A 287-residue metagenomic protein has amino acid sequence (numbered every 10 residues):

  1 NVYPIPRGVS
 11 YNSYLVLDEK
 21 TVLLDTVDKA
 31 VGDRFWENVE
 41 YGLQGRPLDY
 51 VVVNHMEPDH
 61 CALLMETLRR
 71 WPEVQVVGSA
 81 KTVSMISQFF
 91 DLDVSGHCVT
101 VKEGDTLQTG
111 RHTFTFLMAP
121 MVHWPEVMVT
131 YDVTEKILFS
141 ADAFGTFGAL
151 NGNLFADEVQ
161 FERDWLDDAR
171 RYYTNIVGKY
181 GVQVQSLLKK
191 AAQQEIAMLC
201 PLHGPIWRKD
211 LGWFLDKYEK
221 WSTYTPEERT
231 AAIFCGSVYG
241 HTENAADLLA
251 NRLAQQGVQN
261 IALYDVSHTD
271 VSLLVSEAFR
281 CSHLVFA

Functional and structural regions predicted by a protein language model:
N1-Y41, V129-D132, K136-S140, A231 (+1 more regions): Conserved beta-strand hairpin/beta-sheet module of binuclear metal-dependent hydrolase folds, prominently
E19, A30-V77: Active-site metal-binding motif and surrounding structural segment of the metallo-beta-lactamase
L24-T26, L48-M56, V76-S79, L138-A141 (+1 more regions): Active-site neighborhood of phospho(di)ester-bond hydrolases with catalytic His/Asp-centered motifs
E40, T106-T109, L273-A278: Short amphipathic alpha-helix with an adjacent loop that forms part of the alpha/beta core around
E57-D59, V83, V266-S272: Short acidic loop-to-helix transition motifs that present clustered carboxylates
G78-V127, S186: Metallo-beta-lactamase
T113-P201, W207-K209: Metallo-beta-lactamase
D210-A287: N-terminal beta1-alpha1-beta2 submodule of the flavodoxin-like/Rossmannoid cofactor-binding fold
